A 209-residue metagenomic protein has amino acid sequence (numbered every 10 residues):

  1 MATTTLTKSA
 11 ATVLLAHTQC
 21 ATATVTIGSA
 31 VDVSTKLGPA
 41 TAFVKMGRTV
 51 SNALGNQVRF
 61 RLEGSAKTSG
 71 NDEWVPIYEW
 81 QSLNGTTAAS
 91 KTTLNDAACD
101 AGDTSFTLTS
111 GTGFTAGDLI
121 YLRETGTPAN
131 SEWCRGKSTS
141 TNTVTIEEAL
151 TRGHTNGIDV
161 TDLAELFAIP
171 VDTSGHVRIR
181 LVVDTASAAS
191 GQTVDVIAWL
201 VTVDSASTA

Functional and structural regions predicted by a protein language model:
M1-H17, K36, V183-A209: C-terminal interaction-tip segments
T24, A30, G70-W80, N130-W133: Tryptophan-centered short beta-strand motifs
T26-G47: Contiguous beta-strand segments within globular domains
G38-V44, V171-Q192: Noncatalytic modules at the cell exterior or secretory-pathway interfaces, chiefly beta-strand-rich lectin/adhesion
A40, N56-F60, D118-I120, E132 (+1 more regions): Short beta-strand/loop motifs in extracellular/secreted proteins, especially within beta-sandwich accessory domains
M46-Q57, T68, P128-A129, T185-Q192: Extended, low-complexity, turn-rich repeat/linker tracts enriched in Gly/Pro/Ser/Thr and Asp/Glu that occur
V58-A88: Terminal beta-strand-rich extracellular "head" domains that mediate receptor/glycan or other ligand binding
N84-T104, T109-D118, R123-T173, V183-A188: Small/polar beta-strand repeat architecture
